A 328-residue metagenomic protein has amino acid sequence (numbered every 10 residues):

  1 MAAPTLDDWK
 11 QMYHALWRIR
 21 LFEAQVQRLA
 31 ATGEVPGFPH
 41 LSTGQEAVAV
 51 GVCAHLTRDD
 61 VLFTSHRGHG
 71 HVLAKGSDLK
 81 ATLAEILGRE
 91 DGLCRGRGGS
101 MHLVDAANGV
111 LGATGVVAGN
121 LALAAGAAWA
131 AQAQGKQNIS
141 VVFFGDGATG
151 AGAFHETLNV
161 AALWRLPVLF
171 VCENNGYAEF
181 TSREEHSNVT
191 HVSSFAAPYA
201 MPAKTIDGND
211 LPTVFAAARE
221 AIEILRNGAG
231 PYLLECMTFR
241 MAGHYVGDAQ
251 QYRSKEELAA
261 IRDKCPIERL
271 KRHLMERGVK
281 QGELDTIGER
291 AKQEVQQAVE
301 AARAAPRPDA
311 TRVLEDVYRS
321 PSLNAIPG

Functional and structural regions predicted by a protein language model:
M1-V48, M241, V246-Q251, K255-G328: Conserved acidic/glycine
A24-R28, T32-W164, S182-N188, S193-A200: Cofactor-binding active-site loop characterized by glycine-rich and histidine/acidic residues
H66, C236-T238, V317: A general secondary-structure junction signal
V72-A74, F180, H244, R312: Short acidic, gly/pro-rich beta-turn/loop elements at beta-sheet edges and active-site/ligand-binding grooves
M101-H102, T205, V317: Generic preference for hydrophobic/aromatic residues in regular secondary structure cores
G109-A304: Glycine-rich ThDP/TPP pyrophosphate-binding loop and its adjacent helix/strand module within ThDP-dependent enzymes
